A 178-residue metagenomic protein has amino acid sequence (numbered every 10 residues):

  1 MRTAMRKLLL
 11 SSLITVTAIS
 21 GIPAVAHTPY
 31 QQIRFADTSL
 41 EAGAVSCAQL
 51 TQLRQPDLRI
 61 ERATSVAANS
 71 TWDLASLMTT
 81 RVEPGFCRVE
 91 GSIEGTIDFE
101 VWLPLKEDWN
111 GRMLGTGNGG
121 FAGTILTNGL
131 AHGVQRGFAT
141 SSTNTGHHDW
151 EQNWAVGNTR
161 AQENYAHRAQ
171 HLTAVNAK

Functional and structural regions predicted by a protein language model:
R2-S12: Bacterial N-terminal signal peptides that target proteins for export
S11-S20: Bacterial N-terminal signal peptides
A26-R112, N128: Catalytic-loop region of hydrolases
N110, G119-K178: Cap/lid segment of the alpha/beta-hydrolase catalytic domain
G115-G117: Alpha/beta-hydrolase
